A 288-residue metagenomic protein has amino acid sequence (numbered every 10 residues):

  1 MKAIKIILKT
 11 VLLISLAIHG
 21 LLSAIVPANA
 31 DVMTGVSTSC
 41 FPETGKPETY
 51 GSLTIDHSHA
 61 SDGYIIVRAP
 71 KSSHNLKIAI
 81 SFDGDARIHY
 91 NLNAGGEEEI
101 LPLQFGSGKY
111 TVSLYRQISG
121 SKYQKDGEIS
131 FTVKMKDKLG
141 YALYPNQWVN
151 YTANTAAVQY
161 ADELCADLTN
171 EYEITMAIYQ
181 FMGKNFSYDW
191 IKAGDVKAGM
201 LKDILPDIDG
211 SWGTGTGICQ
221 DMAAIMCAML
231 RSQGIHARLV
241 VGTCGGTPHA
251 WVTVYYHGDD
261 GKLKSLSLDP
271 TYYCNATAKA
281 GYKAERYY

Functional and structural regions predicted by a protein language model:
K2-Y172, G258-S265, Y288: N-terminal accessory/pre-domain segments preceding catalytic cores
P47, K197, L201-L205, Q233 (+2 more regions): A broadly tuned "polar low-complexity/structure-edge" signature
P145-T214, D260-L263, T271-A276: Secondary-structure boundary elements
D221-Y288: Hydrophobic/aromatic-rich core segments of domains that either
